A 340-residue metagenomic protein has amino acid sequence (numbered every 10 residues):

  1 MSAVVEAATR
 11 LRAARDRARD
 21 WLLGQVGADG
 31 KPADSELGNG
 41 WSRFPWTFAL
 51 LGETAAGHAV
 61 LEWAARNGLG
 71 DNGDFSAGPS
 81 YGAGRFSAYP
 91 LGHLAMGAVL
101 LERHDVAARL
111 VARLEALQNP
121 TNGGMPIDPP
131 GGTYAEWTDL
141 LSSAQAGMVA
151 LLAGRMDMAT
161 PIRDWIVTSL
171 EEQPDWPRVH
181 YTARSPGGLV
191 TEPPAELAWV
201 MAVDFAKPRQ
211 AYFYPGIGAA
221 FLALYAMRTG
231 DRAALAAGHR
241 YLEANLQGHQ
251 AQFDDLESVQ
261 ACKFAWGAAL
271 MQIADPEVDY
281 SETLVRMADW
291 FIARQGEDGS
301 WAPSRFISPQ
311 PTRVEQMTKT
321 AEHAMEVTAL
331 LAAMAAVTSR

Functional and structural regions predicted by a protein language model:
S2-A3, L330-R340: Carbohydrate-active enzyme catalytic cores, enriched for enzymes that act on polyanionic acidic polysaccharides
T9-G30, E53-D74, R103-P126, M156-H180 (+4 more regions): Long, well-ordered core segments of solenoidal/helical folds
G24-D29, I127-P129, A195-F205, S304-S308: Short glycine/proline-rich turn/loop motifs
K31-S35, S76-Y81, D254-D255: Short, surface-exposed loop/turn segments at secondary-structure junctions
S35-L50, G57-V60, A83-L100, E136-L152 (+3 more regions): Well-ordered alpha-helical segments within folded domains of soluble proteins
P79-G82, G131-Y134: Extracellular loop and loop/strand-boundary signature of outer-membrane beta-barrel proteins
P120-T121, P126, W137-A144, V149-L235 (+7 more regions): Extended ligand-binding clefts on enzyme/binding-domain cores
D298-R313: Predominantly the C-terminal beta-signal and adjacent terminal strand-loop region of outer-membrane beta-barrel
